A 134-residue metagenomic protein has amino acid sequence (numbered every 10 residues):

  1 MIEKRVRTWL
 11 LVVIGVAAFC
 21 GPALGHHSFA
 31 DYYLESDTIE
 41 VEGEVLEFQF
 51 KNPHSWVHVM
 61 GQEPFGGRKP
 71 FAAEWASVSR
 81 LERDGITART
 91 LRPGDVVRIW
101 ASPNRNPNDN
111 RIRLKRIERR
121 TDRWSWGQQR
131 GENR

Functional and structural regions predicted by a protein language model:
M1-V6: N-terminal secretory signal peptides that target proteins for export/translocation
W9-P22: Bacterial N-terminal signal peptides
L24-I39: Short boundary/loop segments of OB/S1/cold-shock single-stranded nucleic-acid-binding domains
G43-V45: Conserved hydrophobic positions within beta-strands
K51-G61: Short aromatic-glycine-enriched beta-strand elements
W75-R83: Short, structured beta-strand/loop micro-motifs enriched in basic residues and often containing a Trp
R83-I99: Short nucleic-acid-contacting surface segments enriched for D/E, G, S/T with interspersed K/R
N104-R130: OB-fold/S1-family single-stranded nucleic acid-binding modules
